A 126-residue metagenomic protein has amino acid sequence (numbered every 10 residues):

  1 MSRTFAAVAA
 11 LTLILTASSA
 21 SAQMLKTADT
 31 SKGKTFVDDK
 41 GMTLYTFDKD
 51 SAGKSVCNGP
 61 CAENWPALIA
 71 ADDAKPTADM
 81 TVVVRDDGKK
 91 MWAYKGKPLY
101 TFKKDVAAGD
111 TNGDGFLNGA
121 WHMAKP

Functional and structural regions predicted by a protein language model:
M1-V8: Bacterial N-terminal signal peptides that target proteins for export
F5, T16-A22: Sec/Tat signal peptide C-region and signal peptidase I cleavage site
S21-P126: Compact beta-sheet-dominated domain cores in extracellular/mature segments
